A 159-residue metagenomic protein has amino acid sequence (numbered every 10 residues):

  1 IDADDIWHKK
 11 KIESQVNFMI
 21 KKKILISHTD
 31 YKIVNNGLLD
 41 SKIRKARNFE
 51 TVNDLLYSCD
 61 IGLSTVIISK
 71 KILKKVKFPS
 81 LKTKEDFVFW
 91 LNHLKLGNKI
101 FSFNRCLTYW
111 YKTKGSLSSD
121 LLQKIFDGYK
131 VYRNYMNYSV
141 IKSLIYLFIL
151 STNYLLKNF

Functional and structural regions predicted by a protein language model:
D2-I6, D30: The conserved acidic donor/metal-binding loop of glycosyltransferases
W7, M19, K82: Glycosyltransferase donor-binding loop in the core domain
H8-K9, S69: GHKL-family ATP-binding catalytic core of two-component histidine kinases
K10-S41: Conserved donor NDP-sugar-binding/catalytic core segment of glycosyltransferases
E13, N17, V88, K130: Active-site phosphate/pyrophosphate-handling residues
A46-Q123: Conserved nucleotide-sugar donor-binding catalytic segment
I100, C106, K114-F159: Non-catalytic, C-terminal membrane-associated alpha-helical segments of glycosyltransferases
